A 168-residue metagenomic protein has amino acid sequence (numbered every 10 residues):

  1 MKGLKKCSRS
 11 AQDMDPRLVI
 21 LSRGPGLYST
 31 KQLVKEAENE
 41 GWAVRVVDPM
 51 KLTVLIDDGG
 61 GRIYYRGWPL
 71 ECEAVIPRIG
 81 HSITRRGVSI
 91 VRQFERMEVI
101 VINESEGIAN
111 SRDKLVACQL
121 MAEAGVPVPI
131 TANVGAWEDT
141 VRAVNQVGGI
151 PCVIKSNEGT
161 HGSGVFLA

Functional and structural regions predicted by a protein language model:
M1-I102, G107, V116: ATP-binding N-terminal substructure of ATP-dependent carboxylate-amine bond-forming enzymes
D13-R23, L33-K35, V44, L70 (+3 more regions): Active-site nucleotide/adenylate-binding loops and adjacent lid/helix of ATP-dependent enzymes
